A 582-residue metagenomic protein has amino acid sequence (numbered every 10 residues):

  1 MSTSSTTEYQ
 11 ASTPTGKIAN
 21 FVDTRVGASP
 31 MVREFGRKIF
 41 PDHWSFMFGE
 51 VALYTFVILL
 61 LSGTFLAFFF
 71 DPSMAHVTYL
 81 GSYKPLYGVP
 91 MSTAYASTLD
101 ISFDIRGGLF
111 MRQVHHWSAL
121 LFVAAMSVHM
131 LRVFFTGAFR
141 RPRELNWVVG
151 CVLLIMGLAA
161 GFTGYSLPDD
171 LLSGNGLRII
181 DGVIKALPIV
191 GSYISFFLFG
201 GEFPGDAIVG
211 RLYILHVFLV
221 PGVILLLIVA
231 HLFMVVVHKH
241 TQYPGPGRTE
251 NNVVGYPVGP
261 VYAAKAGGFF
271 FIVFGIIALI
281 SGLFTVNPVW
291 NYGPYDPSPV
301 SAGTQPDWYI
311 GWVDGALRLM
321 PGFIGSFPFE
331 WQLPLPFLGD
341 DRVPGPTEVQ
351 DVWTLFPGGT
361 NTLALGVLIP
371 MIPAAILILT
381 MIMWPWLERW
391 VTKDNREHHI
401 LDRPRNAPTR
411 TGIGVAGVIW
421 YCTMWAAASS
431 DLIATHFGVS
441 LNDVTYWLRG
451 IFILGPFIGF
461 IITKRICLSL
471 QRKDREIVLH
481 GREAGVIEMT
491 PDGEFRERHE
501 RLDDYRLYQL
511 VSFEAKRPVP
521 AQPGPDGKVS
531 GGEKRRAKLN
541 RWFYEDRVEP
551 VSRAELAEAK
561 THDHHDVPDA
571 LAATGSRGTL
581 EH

Functional and structural regions predicted by a protein language model:
S2-L319, F329-L333, F337-V352, G366-H582: Membrane-embedded alpha-helical bundles that constitute the cytochrome b-like, heme-associated redox core of multi-pass
I208, P357-T360: Juxtamembrane membrane-interface segments at transmembrane-helix boundaries in membrane proteins
